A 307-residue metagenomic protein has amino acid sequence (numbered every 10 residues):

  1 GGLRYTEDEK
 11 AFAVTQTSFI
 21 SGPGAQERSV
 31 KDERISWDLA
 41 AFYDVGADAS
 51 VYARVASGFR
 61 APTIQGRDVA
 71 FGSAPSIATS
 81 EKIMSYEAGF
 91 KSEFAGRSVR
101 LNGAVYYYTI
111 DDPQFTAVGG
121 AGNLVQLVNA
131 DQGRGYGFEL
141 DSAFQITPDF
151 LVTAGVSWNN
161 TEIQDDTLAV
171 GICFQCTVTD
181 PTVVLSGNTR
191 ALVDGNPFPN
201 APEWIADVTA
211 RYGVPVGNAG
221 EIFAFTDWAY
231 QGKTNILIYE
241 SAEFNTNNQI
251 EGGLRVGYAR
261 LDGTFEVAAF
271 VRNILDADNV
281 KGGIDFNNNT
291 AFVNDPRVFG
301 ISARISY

Functional and structural regions predicted by a protein language model:
G1-Y108, R211: Structural signature of Gram-negative outer-membrane beta-barrels, strongest in the C-terminal barrel of TonB-dependent
L3-A11, V55-A61, D68, F94 (+8 more regions): Transmembrane beta-strands of outer-membrane beta-barrel pores
D8, Y107-T109, V128-I238, R304-S306: Gram-negative outer-membrane beta-barrel transporters
E9-A11, S29-I35, T79-K82, A130-R134 (+3 more regions): Short sequence motifs at beta-strands and strand-loop junctions characteristic of Gram-negative outer-membrane
E9-E33, P62-T79, D112-V128, Q164-N196 (+2 more regions): Solvent-exposed loop segments that connect transmembrane elements
V30, D44, T79, F94 (+5 more regions): Surface-exposed coil/turn segments at beta-strand junctions on protein surfaces, enriched
L39, A53, Y86, N196-Y307: Conserved C-terminal beta-signal and adjacent last beta-strands/turns of outer-membrane beta-barrel proteins
D44-R60, T79-Q145, L151, G155-S157 (+2 more regions): Membrane-embedded beta-barrel scaffold of Gram-negative outer-membrane proteins
